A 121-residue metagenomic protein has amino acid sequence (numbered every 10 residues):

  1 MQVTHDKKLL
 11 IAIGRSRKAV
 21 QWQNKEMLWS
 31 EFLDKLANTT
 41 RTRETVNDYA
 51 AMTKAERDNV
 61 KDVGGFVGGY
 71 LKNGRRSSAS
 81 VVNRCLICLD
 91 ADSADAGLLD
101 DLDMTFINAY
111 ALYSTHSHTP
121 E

Functional and structural regions predicted by a protein language model:
M1-P120: Signature for HUH/AEP ssDNA processing cores
